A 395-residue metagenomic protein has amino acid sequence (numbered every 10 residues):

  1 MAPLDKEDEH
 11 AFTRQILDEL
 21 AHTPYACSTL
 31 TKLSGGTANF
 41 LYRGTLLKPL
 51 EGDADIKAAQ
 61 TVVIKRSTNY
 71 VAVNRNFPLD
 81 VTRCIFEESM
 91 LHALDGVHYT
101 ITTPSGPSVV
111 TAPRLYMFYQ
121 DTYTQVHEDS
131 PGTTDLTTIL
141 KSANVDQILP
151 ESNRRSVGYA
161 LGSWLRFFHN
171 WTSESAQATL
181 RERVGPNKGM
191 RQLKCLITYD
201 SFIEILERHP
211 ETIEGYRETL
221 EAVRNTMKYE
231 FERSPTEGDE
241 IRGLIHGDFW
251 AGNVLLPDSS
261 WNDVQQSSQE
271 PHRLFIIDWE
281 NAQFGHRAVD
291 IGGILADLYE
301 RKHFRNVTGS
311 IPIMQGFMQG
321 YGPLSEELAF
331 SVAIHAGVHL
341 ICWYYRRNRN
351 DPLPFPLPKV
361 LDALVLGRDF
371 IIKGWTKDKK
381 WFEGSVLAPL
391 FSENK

Functional and structural regions predicted by a protein language model:
M1-Y123, G243, P257-L274, L387-K395: Conserved NTP-binding catalytic cores of kinases and kinase-like/nucleotidyltransferase enzymes across multiple kinase
V73-N76, L244, P257-Q315: Active-site Asp-x-Gly
S89, R287-S325, V338-P356: Active-site activation/catalytic loop segments of kinase-like enzymes and analogous catalytic loops in related
A93-V97, T133-R183: Conserved kinase catalytic-core helix
Q125-T133: Short pocket-lining segment of the protein kinase catalytic domain that shapes the ATP-binding cleft
S163-R166, N170-R233, R368, T376-K380: Active-site catalytic-loop/activation-segment of kinase and kinase-like phosphoryl-transfer enzymes
I241-G247, A251: Catalytic-loop of the protein kinase fold
H339-K395: ATP/Mg2+ or Mg2+-diphosphate-binding catalytic cores that bind nucleotide phosphates or diphosphates via glycine-rich
